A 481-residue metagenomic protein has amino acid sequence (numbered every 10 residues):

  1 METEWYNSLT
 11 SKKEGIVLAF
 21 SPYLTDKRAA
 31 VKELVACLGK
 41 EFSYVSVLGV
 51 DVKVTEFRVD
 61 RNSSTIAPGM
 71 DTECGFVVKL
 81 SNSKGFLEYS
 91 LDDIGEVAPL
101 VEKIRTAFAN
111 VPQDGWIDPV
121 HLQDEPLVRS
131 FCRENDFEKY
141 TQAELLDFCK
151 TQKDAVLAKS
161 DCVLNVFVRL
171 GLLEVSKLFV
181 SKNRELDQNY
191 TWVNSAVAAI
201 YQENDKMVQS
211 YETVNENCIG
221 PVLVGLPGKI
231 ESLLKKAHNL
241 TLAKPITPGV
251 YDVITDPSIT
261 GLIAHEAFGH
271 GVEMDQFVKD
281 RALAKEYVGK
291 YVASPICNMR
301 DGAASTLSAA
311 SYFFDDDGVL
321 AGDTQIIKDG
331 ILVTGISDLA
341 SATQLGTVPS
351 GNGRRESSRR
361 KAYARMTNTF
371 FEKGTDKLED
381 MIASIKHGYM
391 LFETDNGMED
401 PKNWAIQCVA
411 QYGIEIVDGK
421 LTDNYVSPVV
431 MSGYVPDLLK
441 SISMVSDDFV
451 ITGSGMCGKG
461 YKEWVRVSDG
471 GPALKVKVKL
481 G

Functional and structural regions predicted by a protein language model:
E2-G481: N-terminal small-residue-enriched
